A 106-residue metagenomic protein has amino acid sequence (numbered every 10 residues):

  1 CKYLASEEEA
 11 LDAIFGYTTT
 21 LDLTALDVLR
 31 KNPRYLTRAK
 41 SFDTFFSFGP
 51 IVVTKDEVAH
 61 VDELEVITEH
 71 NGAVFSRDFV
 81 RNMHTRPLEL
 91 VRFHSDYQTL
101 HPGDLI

Functional and structural regions predicted by a protein language model:
C1: Catalytic and substrate-binding clefts that recognize carbohydrates or anionic sugar/phosphate headgroups
L4-Y17, V28: N-terminal accessory regions of nucleic-acid-interacting proteins
E8, L26-I106: Catalytic-pocket segment enriched in acidic/His residues
